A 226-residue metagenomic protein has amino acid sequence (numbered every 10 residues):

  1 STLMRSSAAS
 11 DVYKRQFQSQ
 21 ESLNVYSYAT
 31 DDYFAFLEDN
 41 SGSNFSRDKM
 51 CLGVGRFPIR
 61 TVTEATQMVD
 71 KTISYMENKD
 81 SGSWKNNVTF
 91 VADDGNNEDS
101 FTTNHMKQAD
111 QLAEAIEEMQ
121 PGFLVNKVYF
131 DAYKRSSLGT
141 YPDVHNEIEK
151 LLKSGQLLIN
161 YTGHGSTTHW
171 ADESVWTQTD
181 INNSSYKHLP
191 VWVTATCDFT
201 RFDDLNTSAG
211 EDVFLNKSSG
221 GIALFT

Functional and structural regions predicted by a protein language model:
S1, S6-T226: Cysteine-dependent hydrolase recognition
